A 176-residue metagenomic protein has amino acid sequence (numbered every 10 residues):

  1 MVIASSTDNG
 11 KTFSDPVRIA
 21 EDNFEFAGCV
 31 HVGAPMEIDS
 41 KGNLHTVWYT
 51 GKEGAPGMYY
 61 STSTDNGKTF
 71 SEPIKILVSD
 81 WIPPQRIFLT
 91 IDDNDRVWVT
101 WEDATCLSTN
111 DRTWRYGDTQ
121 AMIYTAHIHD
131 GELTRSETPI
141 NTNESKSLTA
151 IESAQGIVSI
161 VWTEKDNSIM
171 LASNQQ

Functional and structural regions predicted by a protein language model:
M1-Q176: Extracellular, repeat-based ectodomains that mediate carbohydrate processing or recognition
